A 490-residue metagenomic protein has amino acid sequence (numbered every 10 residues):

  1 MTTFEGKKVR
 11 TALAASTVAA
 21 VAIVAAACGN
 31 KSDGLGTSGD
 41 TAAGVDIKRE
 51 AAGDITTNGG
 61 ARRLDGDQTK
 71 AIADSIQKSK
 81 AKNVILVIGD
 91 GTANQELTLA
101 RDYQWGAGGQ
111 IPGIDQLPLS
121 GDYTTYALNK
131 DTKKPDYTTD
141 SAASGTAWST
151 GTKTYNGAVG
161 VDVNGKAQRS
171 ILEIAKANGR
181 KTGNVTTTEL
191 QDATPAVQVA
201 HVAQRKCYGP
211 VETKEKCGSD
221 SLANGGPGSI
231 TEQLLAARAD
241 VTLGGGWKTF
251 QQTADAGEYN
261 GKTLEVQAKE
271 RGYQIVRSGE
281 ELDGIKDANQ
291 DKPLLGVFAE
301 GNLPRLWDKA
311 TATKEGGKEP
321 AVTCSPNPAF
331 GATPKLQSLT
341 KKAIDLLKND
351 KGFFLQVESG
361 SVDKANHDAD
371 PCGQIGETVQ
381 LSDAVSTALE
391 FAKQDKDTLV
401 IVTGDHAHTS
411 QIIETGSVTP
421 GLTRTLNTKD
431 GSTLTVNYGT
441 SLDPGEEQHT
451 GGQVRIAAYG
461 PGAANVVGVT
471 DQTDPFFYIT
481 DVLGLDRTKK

Functional and structural regions predicted by a protein language model:
T3-A15: Bacterial N-terminal signal peptides that target proteins for export
V24-A27: C-terminal motif of bacterial Sec signal peptides marking the signal peptidase cleavage site
G29-S32: Bacterial signal peptide processing site
G34-K80: N-terminal low-complexity, Pro/Thr/Ser-rich intrinsically disordered segments that act as propeptides or flexible
G53-R63, I76-K82, T92-L97, D102-T139 (+2 more regions): A post-motif C-terminal structural segment
N83-G91, K176: N-terminal amphipathic, basic-rich helices that act as targeting or association modules
T154-G165: His/Cys-centered metal/cofactor-coordination and adjacent catalytic loops
L172-E173, A177-V197: Glycine-rich phosphate/pyrophosphate-binding loops and their adjacent beta-strand/loop elements at enzyme active sites
